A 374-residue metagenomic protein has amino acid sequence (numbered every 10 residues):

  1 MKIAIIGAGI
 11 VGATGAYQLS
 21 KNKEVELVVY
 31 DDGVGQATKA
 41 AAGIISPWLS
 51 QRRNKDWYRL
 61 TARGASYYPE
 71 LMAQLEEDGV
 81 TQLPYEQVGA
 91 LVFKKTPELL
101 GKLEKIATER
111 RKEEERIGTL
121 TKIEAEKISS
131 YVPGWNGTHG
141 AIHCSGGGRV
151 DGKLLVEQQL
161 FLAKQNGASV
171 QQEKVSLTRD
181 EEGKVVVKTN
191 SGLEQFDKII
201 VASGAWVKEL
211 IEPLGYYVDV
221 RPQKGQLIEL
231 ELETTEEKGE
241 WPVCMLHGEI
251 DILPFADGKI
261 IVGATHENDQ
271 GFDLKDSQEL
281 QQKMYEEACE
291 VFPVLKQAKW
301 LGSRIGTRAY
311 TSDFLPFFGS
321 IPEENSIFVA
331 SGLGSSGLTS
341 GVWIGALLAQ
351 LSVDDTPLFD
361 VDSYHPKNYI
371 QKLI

Functional and structural regions predicted by a protein language model:
M1-G9: Beta1/beta-strand and adjacent pyrophosphate-binding region of the FAD-binding site in flavoprotein oxidoreductases
A4, T14-K21, Y30-D32, G43-I44 (+2 more regions): Active-site substrate-recognition segment that forms the wall of the catalytic cavity or substrate channel
I44-K127, E287-C289: Dinucleotide-binding Rossmann-like beta1-alpha1 core, especially the glycine-rich loop that anchors the ADP
R59-R63, F93-G101, I142-Q158, K275-L280 (+1 more regions): Short beta-strand to alpha-helix junction loop
T81-V92, E109, T119-N166, T265-Q270 (+2 more regions): Helix-loop-beta segment of a Rossmann-like dinucleotide-binding subdomain
G148, S169-V185: A conserved short coil-to-beta-strand element within the FAD-binding core of flavoproteins
T189-K198: Core beta-strand elements of the Rossmann-like FAD/NAD(P) dinucleotide-binding domain in flavoenzyme oxidoreductases
V294-I374: C-terminal catalytic lobe of FAD-dependent flavoproteins
